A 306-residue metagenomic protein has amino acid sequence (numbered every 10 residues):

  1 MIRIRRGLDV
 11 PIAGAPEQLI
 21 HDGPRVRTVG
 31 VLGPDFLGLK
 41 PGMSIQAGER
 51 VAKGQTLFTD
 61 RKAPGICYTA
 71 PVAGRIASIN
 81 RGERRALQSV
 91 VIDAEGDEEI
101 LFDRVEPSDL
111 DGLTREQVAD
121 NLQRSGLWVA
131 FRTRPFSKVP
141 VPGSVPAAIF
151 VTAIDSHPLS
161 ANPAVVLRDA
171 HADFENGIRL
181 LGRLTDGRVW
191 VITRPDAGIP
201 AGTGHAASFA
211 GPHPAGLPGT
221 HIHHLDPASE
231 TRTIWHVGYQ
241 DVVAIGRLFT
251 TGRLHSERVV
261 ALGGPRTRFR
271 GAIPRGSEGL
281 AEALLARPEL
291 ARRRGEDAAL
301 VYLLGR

Functional and structural regions predicted by a protein language model:
M1-I12, E17-L19, A77, G82-R84 (+1 more regions): Mobile cofactor-carrier "swinging-arm" domains
M1-Q46, T59: N-terminal, Lys/Arg-enriched amphipathic/low-complexity engagement segments that precede the first folded domain
P41-G42, Q46-E49, G65-Y68, H171: Short, surface-exposed secondary-structure edge patches
I45-T59, S78: Short, well-structured beta-strand-loop connectors
A52, V72, G238: A cytosolic small-molecule/anion-sensing beta-strand core signal
T56-G65, E83: Short, charged beta-turn/beta-strand-edge "cap" motif at the junction between a beta-strand and an adjacent loop
G65-R81: Short, compositionally biased
N80-L303: Buried, small/hydrophobic-residue-enriched core segments of structured protein domains
